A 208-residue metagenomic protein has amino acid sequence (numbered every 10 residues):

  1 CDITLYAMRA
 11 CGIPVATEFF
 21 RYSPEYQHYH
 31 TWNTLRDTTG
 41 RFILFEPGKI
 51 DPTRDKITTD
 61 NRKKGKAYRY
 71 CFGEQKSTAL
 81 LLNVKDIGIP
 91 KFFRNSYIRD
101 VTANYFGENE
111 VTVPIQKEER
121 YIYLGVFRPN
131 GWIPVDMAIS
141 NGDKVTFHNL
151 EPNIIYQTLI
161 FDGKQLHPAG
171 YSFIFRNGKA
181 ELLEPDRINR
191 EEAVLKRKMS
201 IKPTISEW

Functional and structural regions predicted by a protein language model:
D2-D86: Hydrophobic/aromatic-rich core segments of domains that either
T38, K144-L166: Short Pro-Gly-centered beta-turn/loop motif in secreted/extracellular proteins
V84-N109: Beta-strand-rich domain onsets/edges
G107-K117: A short, amphipathic beta-strand motif
Q116-G131: Short, ordered, surface-exposed loop/turn motifs in non-cytosolic proteins
E118, E184-W208: Compositionally biased low-complexity segments at domain edges in trafficked proteins and select soluble regulators
N130-K144: Short, acidic Ser/Thr/Gly-rich low-complexity loop/linker segments typical of extracellular and cell-surface proteins
G163-E191: Structured interaction patches on ligand/partner-binding surfaces of diverse proteins
